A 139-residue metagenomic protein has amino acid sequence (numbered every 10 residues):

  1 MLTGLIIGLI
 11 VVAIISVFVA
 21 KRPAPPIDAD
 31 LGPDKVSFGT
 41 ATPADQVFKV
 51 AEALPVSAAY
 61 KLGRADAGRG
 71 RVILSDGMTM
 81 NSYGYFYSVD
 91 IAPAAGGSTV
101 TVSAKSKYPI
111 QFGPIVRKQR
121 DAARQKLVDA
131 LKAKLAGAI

Functional and structural regions predicted by a protein language model:
G4-G8, V12-I139: Ser/Thr-rich, low-complexity intrinsically disordered terminal regions
